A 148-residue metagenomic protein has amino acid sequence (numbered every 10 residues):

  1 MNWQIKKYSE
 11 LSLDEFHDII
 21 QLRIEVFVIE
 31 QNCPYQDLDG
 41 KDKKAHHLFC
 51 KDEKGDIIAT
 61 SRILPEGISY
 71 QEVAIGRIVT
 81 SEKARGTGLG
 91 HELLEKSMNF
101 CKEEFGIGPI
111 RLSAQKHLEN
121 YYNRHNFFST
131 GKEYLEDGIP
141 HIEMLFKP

Functional and structural regions predicted by a protein language model:
M1-H47, K51-D56: Short amphipathic alpha-helix that is part of the acyltransferase structural core
L38-K43, G67, L135-D137: A short beta-turn/loop motif at secondary-structure boundaries
K44-L48, Q71-V73, P140-M144: Short beta-strand micro-motifs in enzyme catalytic cores
F49, D56-P65, E72-V79: Conserved beta-strand in the GNAT
E66-I75, R85, E104-G106, G138-P140: A conserved beta-turn-beta hairpin within the catalytic core of GNAT-like acetyltransferases that forms part
T80, G86-N99: Conserved acetyl-CoA-binding loop-helix of GNAT-fold acetyltransferases
L94, C101-A114: Conserved GNAT acetyl-CoA-binding A-motif
R111-S113, N123, F128-E143: Conserved catalytic-core motifs of GNAT/GCN5-like acyltransferases
